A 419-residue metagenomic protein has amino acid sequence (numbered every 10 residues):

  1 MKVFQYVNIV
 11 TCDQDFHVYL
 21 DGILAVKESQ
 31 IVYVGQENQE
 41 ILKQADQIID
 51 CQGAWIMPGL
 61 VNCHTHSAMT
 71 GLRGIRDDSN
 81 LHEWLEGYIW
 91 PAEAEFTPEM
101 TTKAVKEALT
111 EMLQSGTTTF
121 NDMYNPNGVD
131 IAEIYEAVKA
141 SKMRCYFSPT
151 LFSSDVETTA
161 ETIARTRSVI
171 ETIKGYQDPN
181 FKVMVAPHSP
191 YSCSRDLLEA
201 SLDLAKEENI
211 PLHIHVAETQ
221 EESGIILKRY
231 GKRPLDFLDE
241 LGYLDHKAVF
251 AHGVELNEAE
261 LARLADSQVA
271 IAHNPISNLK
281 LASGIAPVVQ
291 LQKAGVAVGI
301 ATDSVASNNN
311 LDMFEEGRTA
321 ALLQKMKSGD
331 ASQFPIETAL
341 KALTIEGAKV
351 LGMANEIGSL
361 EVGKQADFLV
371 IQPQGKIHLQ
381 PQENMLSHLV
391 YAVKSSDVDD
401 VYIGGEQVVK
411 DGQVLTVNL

Functional and structural regions predicted by a protein language model:
M1-L42: N-terminal metal-binding scaffold of metallo-dependent hydrolase/deaminase domains
K2-Q5, I41-W84, K106, T110-Q114: Replace "His-x-His-based motif
C12, Q365-T416: C-terminal cap of metal-dependent C-N hydrolases
G71-K103, S141-K142, Y146-P149, D155-V156 (+4 more regions): Active-site gating loops and adjacent loop-to-helix segments of metal-dependent hydrolytic enzymes
R73-M143, A164-Y176: Alpha-helical scaffold segments that flank or form the walls of functional sites
V129-V254: Metal-coordinating catalytic core of metallo-dependent amide/deamination hydrolases
K142-R144, L202-I210, Y243-H246, R263-A272 (+2 more regions): Glycine-enriched alpha-helix->loop->beta-strand junction motifs that scaffold or abut catalytic
E240-K247, V289-G375, A392-V393: His/Asp/Glu-enriched, well-ordered alpha-helical/loop segment that forms or immediately abuts the divalent-metal
